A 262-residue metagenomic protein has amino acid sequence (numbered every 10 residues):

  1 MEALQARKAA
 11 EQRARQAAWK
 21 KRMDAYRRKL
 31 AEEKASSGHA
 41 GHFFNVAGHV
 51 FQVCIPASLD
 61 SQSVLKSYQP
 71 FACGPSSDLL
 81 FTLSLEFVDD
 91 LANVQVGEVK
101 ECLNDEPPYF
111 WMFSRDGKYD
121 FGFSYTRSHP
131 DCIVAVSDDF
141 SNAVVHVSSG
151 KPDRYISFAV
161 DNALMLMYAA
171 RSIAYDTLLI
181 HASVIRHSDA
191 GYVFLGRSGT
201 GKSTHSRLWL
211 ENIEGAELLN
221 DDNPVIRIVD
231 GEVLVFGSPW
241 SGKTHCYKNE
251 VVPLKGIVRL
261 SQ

Functional and structural regions predicted by a protein language model:
M1-V193, R197-S198, L208-E217, V225-Q262: A noncatalytic interaction/capping subdomain that flanks phosphate/NTP-handling catalytic cores
K202: Conserved lysine of the Walker
H205: Hydrophobic positions on the alpha1 helix immediately C-terminal to the Walker A/P-loop
